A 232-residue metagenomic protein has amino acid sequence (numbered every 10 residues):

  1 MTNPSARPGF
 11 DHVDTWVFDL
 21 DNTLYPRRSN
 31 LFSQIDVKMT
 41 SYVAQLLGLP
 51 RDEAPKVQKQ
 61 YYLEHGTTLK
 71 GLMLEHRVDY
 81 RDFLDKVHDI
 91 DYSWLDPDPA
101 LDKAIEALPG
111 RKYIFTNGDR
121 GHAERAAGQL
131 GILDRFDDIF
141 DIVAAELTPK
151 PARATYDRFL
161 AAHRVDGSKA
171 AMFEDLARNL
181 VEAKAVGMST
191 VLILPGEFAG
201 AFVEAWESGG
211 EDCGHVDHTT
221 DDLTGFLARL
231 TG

Functional and structural regions predicted by a protein language model:
M1-V13, E106, D119-R120, E124-G232: Asp-based, Mg2+/Mn2+-dependent phosphohydrolase catalytic module
N3-F18, T23-D102, G121: N-terminal helical cap/lid subdomain that shapes the substrate entry/recognition surface in HAD-like hydrolases
F18, F83, F115, F136-D137: Aromatic-residue hotspot detector
P26, I114-T116, L192: Hydrophobic residues in well-ordered beta-strands that form the structural core
I35, M39, V43, F115 (+2 more regions): Conserved short hydrophobic patches within well-ordered secondary structure
P97, F115, T148: Residue-level marker of regulatory loop/turn positions in helix-turn-helix DNA-binding domains and in histidine
P109-G110: Short, proline-enriched alpha-helix->beta-strand connector loops that line the catalytic pocket of alpha/beta-hydrolase
